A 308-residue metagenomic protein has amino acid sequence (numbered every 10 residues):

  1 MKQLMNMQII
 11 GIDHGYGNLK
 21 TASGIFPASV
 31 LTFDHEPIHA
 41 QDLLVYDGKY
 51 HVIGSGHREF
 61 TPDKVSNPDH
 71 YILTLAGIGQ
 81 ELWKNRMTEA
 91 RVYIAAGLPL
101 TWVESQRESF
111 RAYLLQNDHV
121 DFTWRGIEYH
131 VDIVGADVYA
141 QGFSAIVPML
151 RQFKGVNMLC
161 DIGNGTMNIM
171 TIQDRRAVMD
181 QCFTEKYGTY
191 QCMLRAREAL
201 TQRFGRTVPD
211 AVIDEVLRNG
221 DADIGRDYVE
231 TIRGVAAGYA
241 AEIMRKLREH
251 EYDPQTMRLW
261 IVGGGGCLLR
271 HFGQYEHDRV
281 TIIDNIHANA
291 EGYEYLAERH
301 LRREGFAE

Functional and structural regions predicted by a protein language model:
M1-L159, R176-Q191, R203, D210-E308: Nucleotide/phosphate-binding catalytic cleft detector across ATP-hydrolyzing and phosphate-transferring enzymes
T21, I169-T171: Conserved blade-register residue in beta-propeller folds
I162-N168: Ser/Thr-glycine-rich phosphate-binding loops at phosphate-binding pockets of nucleotides, nucleotide cofactors
